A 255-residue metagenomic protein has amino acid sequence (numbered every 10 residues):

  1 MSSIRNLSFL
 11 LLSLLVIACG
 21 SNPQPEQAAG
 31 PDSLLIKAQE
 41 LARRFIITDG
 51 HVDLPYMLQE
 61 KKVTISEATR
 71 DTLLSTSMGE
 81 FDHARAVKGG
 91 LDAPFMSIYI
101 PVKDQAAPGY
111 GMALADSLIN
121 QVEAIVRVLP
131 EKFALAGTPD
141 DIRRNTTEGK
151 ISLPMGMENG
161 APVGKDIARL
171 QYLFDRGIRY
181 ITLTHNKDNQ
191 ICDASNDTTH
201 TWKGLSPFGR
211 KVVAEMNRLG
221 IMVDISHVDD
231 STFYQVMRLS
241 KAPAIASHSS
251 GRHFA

Functional and structural regions predicted by a protein language model:
M1-S8: Bacterial N-terminal signal peptides that target proteins for export
S8-I17: Bacterial N-terminal signal peptides
G20-H200, F254: N-terminal hydrophobic targeting/anchoring segments and the immediately downstream early-domain regions of hydrolases
D53-P55, D229, S250: Catalytic metal-binding/acid-base residues of hydrolase active sites
G90, I178-Y180, L239-I245, S250: Glycine-enriched alpha-helix->loop->beta-strand junction motifs that scaffold or abut catalytic
G160-G164, I221-V228, R252-A255: Active-site glycine- and acidic-residue-rich loops that bind and position anionic ligands or nucleotide-like cofactors
I167-D175, D197-I245: Histidine/acidic residue-rich metal-binding segments in metalloenzymes
T184, S226, S247-S249: Generic beta-strand/beta-sheet core signal
